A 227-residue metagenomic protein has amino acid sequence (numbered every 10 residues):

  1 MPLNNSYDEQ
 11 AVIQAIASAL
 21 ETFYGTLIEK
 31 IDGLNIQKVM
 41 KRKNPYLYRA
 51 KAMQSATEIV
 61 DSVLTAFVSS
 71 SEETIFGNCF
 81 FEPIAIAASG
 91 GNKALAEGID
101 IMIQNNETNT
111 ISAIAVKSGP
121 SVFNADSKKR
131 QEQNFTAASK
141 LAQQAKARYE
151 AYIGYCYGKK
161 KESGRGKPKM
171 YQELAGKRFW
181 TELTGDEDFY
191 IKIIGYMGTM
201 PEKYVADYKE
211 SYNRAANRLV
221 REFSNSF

Functional and structural regions predicted by a protein language model:
M1-F80: Interdomain/boundary linker segments immediately adjacent to catalytic/signaling cores
S70, E97-G98, T108: Short, well-ordered loop/turn elements at secondary-structure boundaries
G77, F81, K93, F123 (+1 more regions): Short, well-structured alpha-helical patches and their helix-loop capping segments that border functional surfaces
A85: Phosphate-interacting basic helix/loop segments used at nucleotide- and nucleic-acid interfaces
S89, I101-N105, T110-V122: Conserved catalytic cores of phosphodiester-cleaving nucleases, focusing on short active-site segments
S89-E97: Active-site metal-binding core of divalent-cation-utilizing nuclease and nuclease-like domains
S118-E182: Catalytic cores of nucleic-acid endonucleases
G154-F227: Domain-level recognition of nuclease-like catalytic cores that cleave nucleotide substrates
